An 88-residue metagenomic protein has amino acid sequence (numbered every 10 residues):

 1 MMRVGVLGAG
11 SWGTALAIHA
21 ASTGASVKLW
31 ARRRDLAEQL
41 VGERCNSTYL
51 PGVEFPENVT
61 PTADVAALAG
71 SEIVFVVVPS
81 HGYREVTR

Functional and structural regions predicted by a protein language model:
M1-V53, T60-A63: NAD(P)+-binding Rossmann beta1-loop-alpha1 motif at the extreme N-terminus of oxidoreductases
V53-R88: Rossmann-like NAD(P)-binding element
